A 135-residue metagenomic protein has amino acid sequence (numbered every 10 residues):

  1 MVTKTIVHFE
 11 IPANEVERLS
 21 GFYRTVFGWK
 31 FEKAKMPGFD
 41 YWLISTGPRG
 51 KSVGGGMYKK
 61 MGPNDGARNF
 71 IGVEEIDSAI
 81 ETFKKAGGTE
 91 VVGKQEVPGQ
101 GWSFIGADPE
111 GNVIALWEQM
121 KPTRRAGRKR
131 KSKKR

Functional and structural regions predicted by a protein language model:
M1-S20, G50, A67-N69, Q119-R135: N-terminal beta-strand motif that seeds the catalytic metal site of vicinal oxygen chelate
T3, E10-S52: Core segments of cupin and vicinal oxygen chelate
T5-N14, K59-K84, W102-A107: Vicinal oxygen chelate
L19-Y23, F83, G111: Conserved active-site tyrosine of GNAT-family acetyltransferases
K30, G87-V91: A common structural junction motif
M36-Y41, P63-D65, V97-W102: Short acidic/glycine-enriched loop/turn segments that link adjacent beta-strands
I44-P48, G106-P109, Q119: Active-site beta-strand termini and strand-to-loop segments that position acidic
